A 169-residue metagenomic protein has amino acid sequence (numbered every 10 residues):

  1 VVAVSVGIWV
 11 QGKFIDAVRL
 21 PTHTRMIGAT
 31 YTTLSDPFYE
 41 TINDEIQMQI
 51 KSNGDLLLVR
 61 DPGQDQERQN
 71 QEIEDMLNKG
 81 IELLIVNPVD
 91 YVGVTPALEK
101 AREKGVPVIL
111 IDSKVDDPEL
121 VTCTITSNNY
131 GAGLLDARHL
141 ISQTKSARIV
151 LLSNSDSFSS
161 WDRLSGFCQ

Functional and structural regions predicted by a protein language model:
V1-W9: Hydrophobic membrane-insertion alpha-helices, especially the h-region of bacterial N-terminal signal peptides
G12-I27: Ser/Thr/Pro/Gly-rich low-complexity linker/stalk segments immediately outside membranes or between
M26-E45, Q49, N53, L58-R68 (+4 more regions): Extracytoplasmic "Venus flytrap"
I27, I46, L134-Q169: An alpha-beta-alpha
E45, E72, G93-K100, G166: A short acidic, amphipathic alpha-helical/loop segment
Q47, K51-S52, L77-E82, E99-E103 (+2 more regions): Sec-exported extracytoplasmic/periplasmic mature domains
L56, E82, P107: Residue-level detector of anion-binding/catalytic polar loops
N87, Y91-G131, S142, R148: Flexible loop/hinge segments that line or gate small-molecule binding clefts
